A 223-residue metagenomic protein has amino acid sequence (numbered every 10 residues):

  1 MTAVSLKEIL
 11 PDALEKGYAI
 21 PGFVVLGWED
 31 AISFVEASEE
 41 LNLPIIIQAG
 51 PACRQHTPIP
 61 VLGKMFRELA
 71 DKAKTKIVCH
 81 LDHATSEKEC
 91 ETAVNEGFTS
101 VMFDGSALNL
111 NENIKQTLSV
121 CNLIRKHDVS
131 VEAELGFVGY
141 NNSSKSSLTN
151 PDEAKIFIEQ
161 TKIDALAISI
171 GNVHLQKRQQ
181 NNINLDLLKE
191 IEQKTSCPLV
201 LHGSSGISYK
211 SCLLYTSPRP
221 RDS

Functional and structural regions predicted by a protein language model:
T2-P60: Conserved N-terminal beta1-alpha1 strand-loop-helix module at the mouth
I9-Y18, P60-K72, E132-N142: N-terminal small/glycine-rich loop or linker at the start of catalytic domains across soluble metabolic enzymes
I20-F23, I45-I47, I77-L81, V101-F103 (+3 more regions): Hydrophobic faces of well-ordered beta-strands that scaffold small-molecule active sites in alpha/beta enzyme cores
W28-I45, E68, K72, E87-F103 (+4 more regions): Alpha/beta enzyme core
P44-E89: Active-site cofactor/substrate anionic-group-binding motifs, chiefly glycine- and Lys/Arg-rich phosphate-binding loops
P60-T75, K115-V129, N181-V200: Alpha-helix-loop-beta-strand connector modules within alpha/beta enzyme cores
K88-T92, G206-L214: Catalytic cores of alpha/beta
T216-D222: Conserved small/polar residues in nucleotide/adenosyl-binding loops
